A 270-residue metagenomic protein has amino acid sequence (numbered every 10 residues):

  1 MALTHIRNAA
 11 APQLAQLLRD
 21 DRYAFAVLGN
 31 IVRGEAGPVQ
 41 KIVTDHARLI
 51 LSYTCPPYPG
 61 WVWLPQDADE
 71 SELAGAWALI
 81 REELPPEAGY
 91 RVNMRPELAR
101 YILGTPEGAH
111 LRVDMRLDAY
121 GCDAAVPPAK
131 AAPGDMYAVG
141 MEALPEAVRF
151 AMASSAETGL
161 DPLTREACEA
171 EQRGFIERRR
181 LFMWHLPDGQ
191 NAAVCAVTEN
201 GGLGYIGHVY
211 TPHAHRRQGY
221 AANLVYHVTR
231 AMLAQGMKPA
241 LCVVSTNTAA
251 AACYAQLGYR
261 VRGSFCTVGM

Functional and structural regions predicted by a protein language model:
M1-A26, V126-P162: Short amphipathic alpha-helix that is part of the acyltransferase structural core
A2, A26-L84, A193-G207: Conserved donor-binding loop and adjoining core beta-sheet/short helix segment in diverse acyl/aminoacyl transferases
P56, L163-D188, A192-Y210: A conserved beta-strand-loop-helix scaffold within acyl/acetyltransferase catalytic domains
P56-Y58, L64-P133, V268: Acyl-donor-binding surface of acyltransferase catalytic domains
P65, P212, R216, V244: Residue-level recognition of the GNAT/N-acetyltransferase active site
E70-R81, T211, R217-A234, A251-Q256: Conserved acetyl-CoA-binding loop-helix of GNAT-fold acetyltransferases
N93-A99, L241-A252, T267-M270: Conserved beta-strand-loop-alpha-helix junction that forms the acyl-donor binding cleft
I102-G104, Y254, Y259: Conserved active-site tyrosine of GNAT-family acetyltransferases
